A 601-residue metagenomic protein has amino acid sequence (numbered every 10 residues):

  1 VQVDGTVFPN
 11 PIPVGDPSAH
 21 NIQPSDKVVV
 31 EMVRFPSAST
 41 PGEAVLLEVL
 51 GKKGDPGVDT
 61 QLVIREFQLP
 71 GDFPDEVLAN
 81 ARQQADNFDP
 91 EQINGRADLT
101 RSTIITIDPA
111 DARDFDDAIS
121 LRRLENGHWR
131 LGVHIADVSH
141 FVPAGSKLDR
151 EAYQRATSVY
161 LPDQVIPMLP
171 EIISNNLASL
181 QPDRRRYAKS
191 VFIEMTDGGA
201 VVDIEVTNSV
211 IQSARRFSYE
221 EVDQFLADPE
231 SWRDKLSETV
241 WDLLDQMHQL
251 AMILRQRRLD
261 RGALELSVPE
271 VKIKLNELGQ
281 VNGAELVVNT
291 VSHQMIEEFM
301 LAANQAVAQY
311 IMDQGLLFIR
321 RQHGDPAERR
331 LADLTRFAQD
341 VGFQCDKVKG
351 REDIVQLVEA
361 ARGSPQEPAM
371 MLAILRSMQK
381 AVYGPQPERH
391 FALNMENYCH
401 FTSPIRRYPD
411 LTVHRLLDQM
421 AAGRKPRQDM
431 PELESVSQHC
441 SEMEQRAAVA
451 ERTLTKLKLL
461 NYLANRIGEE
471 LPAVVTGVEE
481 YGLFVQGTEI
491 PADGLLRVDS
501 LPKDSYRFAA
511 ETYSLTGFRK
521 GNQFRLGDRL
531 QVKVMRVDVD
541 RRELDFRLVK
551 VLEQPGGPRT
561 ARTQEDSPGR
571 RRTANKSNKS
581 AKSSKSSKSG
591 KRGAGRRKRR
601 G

Functional and structural regions predicted by a protein language model:
V1-G132, S139-R184, R216-F217, D223 (+3 more regions): Charge-lined substrate channels and their catalytic hotspots, especially those that engage the 3′ end of RNA
D4-V7, D16, R34, I135 (+7 more regions): A short beta-strand motif that forms part of the nucleic acid-binding face of small beta-barrel RNA-binding folds
P13-G15, V30-M32, D108, F115-P326 (+3 more regions): Feature marking long nucleic-acid-engaging regions of large polymerase/nuclease enzymes
I22-S39, A44-E48, Q181, Y187-D197 (+3 more regions): Flexible glycine-rich surface loops and low-complexity tracts that mediate binding to linear polymers
V29-E31, L99-T106, A110-H128, M247-L264 (+3 more regions): Phosphate-interacting basic helix/loop segments used at nucleotide- and nucleic-acid interfaces
E31, P36-Q61, V201-T207, N522 (+1 more regions): OB-fold/S1-family single-stranded nucleic acid-binding modules
Q61, D75-A79, R96-T100, D203-T207 (+8 more regions): Short coil/turn segments at secondary-structure boundaries
A306, G324, R329-R330, R336-G601: Structured C-terminal cores of nucleic-acid metabolism proteins
